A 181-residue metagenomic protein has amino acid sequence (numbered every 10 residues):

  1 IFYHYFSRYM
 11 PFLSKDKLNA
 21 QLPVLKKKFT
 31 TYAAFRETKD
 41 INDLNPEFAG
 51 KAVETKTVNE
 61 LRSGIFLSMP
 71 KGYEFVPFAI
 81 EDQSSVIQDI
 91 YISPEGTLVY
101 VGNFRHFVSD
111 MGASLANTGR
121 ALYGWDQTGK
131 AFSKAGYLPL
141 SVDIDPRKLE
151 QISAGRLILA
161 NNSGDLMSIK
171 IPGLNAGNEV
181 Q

Functional and structural regions predicted by a protein language model:
I1-Q181: Acidic, glycine/proline-rich Ca2+-coordinating loop motifs
